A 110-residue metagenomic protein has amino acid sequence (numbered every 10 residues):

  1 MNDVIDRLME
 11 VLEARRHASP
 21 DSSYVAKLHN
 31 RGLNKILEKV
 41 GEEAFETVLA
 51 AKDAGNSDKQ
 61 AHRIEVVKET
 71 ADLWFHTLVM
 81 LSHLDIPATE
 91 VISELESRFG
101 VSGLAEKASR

Functional and structural regions predicted by a protein language model:
M1-T70, W74-R110: Flexible "arm" and connector segments at domain edges
